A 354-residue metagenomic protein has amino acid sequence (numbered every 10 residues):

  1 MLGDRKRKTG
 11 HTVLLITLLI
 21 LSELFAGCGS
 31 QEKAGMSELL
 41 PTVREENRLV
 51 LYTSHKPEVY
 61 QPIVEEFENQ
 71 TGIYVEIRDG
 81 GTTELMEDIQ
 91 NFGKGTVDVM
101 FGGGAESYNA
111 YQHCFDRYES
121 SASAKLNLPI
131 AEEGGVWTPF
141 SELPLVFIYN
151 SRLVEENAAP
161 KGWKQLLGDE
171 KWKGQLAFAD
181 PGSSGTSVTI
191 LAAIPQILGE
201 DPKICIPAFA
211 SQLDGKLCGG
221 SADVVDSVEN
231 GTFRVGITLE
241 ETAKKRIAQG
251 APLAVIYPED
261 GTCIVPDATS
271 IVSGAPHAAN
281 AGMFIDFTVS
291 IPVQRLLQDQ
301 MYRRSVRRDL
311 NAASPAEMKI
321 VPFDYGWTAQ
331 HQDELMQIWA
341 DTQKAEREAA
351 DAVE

Functional and structural regions predicted by a protein language model:
M1-R48, E348-E354: Short, low-complexity disordered leader/linker segments with a strong preference for bacterial N-terminal type II
M36-P41, L49-Y74, F147: Short, polar/charged alpha-helical segment
V50-Q61, G80-M86, Q90, K94-T232: Extracytoplasmic ligand-binding site segments that recognize negatively charged/polar headgroups
E106-Y111, E229-P252: A ligand-binding cleft/hinge motif common to bilobed small-molecule-binding domains
K125-L128, L143, I206-A210, L217-C218 (+1 more regions): Periplasmic-binding protein-like
V146-L153, P195, V265-N280, L296-L297: A bilobed periplasmic-binding-protein/Venus flytrap-type ligand-binding module shared by bacterial periplasmic
G174-G182, F287-L310: Periplasmic-binding protein-like
P202, S305-E354: An extracytoplasmic/periplasmic, membrane-proximal ligand-sensing/linker region
